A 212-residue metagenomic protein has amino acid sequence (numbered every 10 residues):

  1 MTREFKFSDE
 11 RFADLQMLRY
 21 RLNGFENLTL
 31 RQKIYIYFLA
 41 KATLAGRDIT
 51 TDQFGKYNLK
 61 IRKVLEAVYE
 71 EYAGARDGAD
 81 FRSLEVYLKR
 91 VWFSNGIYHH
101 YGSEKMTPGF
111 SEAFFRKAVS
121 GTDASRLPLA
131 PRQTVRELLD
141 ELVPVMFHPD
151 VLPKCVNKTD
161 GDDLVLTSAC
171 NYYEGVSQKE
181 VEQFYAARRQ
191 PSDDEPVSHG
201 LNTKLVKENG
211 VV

Functional and structural regions predicted by a protein language model:
T2-V212: N-terminal helix-rich structural modules
